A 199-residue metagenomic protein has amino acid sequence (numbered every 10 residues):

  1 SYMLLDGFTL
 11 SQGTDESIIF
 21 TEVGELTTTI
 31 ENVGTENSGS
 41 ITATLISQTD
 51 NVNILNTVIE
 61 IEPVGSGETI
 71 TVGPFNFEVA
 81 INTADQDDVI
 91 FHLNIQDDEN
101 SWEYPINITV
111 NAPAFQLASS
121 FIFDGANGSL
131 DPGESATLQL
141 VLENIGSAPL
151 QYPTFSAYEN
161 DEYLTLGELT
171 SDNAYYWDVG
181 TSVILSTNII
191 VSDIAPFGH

Functional and structural regions predicted by a protein language model:
S1-Y2, N76-A114, I190-H199: Terminal connector regions
G7-D15, S120-N127: Short, solvent-exposed loop/edge segments of extracellular or virion-exposed proteins
T14-E22, A126-E134: Short, solvent-exposed loop/linker segments at the N-terminal edge of repeated beta-sheet extracellular domains
T21, Q86, G133, G180 (+1 more regions): Beta-strand-connecting loops/turns
L26-N32, G67, F91-L93, L138-E143 (+2 more regions): Buried hydrophobic-core signal for structured, non-transmembrane domains
E31-V52, E143-T165, L169: Short acidic, flexible loop segments centered on an aromatic residue
I46-S47, E62, F91-S101, A157-N160 (+1 more regions): Enriched for extracellular/lumenal, surface-exposed ectodomains of secreted and cell-surface proteins
N53-T83, Y163-F197: Intrinsically disordered, low-complexity Pro/Gly/Ser/Thr-rich segments with frequent PxxP/GP/PP motifs and embedded
